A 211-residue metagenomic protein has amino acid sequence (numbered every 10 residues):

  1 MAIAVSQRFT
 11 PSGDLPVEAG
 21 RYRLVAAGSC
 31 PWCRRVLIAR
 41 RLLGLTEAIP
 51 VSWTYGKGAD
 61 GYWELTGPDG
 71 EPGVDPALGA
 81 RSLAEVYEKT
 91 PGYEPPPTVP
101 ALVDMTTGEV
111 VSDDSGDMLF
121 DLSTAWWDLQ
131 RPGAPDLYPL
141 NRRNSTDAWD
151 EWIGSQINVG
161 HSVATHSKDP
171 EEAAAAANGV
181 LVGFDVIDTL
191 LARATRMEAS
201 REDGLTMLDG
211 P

Functional and structural regions predicted by a protein language model:
M1-T10: Conserved oxyanion/phosphate-binding beta-strand-loop segments in alpha/beta enzyme cores
T10-Y62, M207-L208: Local sequence-structure signature of Cys/Sec-based thiol-disulfide redox active-site neighborhoods
E18-G20, A27, P95-T98, D104-T106: Short, well-ordered loop/turn elements at secondary-structure boundaries
L24-G28, G70-V74, L78, T106-V110: Short coil/turn segments at secondary-structure boundaries
A26-P31, Y55, Y87, V103-T107 (+3 more regions): Short, flexible loop/turn elements at secondary-structure junctions
R34-R41, A84-Y87, P100-V103, G116-L119 (+2 more regions): Short, well-ordered alpha-helical packing segments
E64-V103: Structural micro-motif
E94-P97, V110-P211: GST-like fold's C-terminal all-alpha helical module
